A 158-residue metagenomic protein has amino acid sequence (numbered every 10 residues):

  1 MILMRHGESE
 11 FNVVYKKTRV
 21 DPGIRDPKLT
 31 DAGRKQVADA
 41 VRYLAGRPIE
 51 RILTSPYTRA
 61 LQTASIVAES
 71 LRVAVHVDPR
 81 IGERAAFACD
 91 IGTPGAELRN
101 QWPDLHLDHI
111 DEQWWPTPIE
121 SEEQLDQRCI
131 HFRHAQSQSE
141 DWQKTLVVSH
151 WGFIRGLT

Functional and structural regions predicted by a protein language model:
M1, R84-D104, D141, R155-T158: Acidic, low-complexity terminal tails and accessory targeting/binding regions of phosphate-metabolizing enzymes
I2, G7-V77, N100-Q101, E122-D126: Active-site-proximal alpha-helix that buttresses catalytic centers in soluble enzyme cores
G7, T54-T58, R80-I81, I110 (+1 more regions): Short, well-ordered beta-to-alpha junction loops that form the rim of enzyme active sites and present histidine/acidic
I24-R25, I66, A88-I91, D108: Preference for well-ordered, secondary-structure-rich cores of eukaryotic proteins
L61, E69, I130-T158: Active-site-adjacent alpha-helix immediately C-terminal to a catalytic or transition-state-stabilizing loop
V73-C89, I110-P118: A short, structured active-site edge motif that brings together acidic residues
D104-Q136: Internal catalytic-core helix/loop-beta-alpha segment that presents or stabilizes conserved functional determinants
